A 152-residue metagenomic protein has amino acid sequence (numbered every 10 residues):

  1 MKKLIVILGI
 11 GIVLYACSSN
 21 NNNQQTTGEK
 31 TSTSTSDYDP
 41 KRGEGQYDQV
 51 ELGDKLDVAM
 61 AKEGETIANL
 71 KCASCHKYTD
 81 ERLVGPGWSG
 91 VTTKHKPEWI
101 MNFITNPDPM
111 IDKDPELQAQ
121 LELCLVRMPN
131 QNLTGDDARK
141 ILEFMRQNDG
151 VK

Functional and structural regions predicted by a protein language model:
M1-L4: Positively charged n-region of N-terminal signal peptides that target proteins for export
V13-A16: C-terminal motif of bacterial Sec signal peptides marking the signal peptidase cleavage site
S18-Q25: Signal peptide cleavage region of secreted peptide precursors
T27-I67: Electrostatic cytochrome c docking/interface patches
K55, A61, E65, H76-N106: Gly/Gly-Pro-rich "capping" loops immediately C-terminal to redox-active cysteine motifs in periplasmic/lumenal
M60, A68-K71, T79, R127 (+1 more regions): Short pre-active-site segment immediately N-terminal to redox-active cysteine/selenocysteine motifs in thiol-based
L83-V91, D108-D137: Axial heme c-ligation environment in periplasmic c-type cytochrome domains
E98-F103, V126-K152: C-terminal capping alpha-helices of c-type cytochrome domains
